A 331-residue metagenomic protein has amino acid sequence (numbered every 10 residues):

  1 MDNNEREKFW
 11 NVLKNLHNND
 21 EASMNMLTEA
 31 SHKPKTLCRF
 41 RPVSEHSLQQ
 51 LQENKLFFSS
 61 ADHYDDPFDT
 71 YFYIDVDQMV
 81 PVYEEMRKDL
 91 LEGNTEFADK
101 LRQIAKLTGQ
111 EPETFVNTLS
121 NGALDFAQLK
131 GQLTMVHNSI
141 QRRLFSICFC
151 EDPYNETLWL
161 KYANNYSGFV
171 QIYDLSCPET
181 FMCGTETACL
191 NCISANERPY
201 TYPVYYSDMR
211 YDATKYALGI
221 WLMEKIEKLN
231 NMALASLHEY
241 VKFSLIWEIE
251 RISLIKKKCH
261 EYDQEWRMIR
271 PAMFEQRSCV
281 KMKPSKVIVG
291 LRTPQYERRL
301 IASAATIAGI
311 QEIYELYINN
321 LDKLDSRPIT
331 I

Functional and structural regions predicted by a protein language model:
M1-I331: Partner-binding and oligomerization surfaces adjacent to conserved cores of proteins that assemble macromolecular
